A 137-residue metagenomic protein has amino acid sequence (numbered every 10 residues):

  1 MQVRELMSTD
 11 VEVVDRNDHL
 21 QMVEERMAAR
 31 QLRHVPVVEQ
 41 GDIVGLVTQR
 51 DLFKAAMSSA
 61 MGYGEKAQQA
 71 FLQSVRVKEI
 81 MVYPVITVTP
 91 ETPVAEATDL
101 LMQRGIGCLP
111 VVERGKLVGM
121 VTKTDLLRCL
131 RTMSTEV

Functional and structural regions predicted by a protein language model:
M1-D10, Q49-V85, T98-M102, T122-V137: Tandem CBS (Bateman) regulatory domains
V14-Q31, V37-E39, T87-G105, V112 (+1 more regions): The conserved cystathionine-beta-synthase
N17, L46, F71-S74, E91 (+1 more regions): Non-catalytic, surface-exposed connector residues within folded enzymatic/regulatory domains
M27, V35-D51, L101, L109-D125: A glycine-centered beta-loop-beta connector
H34, G41-D42, Y63-K66, Q73-V75 (+3 more regions): Short, surface-exposed, polar/charged, turn-prone segments marking secondary-structure boundaries
